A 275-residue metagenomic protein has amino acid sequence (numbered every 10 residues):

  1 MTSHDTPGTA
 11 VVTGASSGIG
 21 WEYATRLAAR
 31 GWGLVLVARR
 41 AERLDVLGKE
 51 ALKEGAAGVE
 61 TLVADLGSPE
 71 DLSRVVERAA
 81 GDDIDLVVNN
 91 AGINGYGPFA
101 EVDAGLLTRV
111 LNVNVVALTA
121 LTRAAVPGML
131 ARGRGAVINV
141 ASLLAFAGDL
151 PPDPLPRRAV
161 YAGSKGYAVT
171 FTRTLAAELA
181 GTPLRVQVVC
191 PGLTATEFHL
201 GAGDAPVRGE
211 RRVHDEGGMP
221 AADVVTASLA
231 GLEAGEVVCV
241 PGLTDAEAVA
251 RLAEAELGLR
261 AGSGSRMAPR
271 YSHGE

Functional and structural regions predicted by a protein language model:
S16-S17: Conserved glycine-rich cofactor-binding loop
G31-L47: Conserved glycine-rich Rossmann-like NAD(P)H-binding loop of the short-chain dehydrogenase/reductase
N90-Y96: Conserved NAD(P)H cofactor-binding loop of Rossmann-fold oxidoreductase domains
P98-F99, L106-R109: Substrate-binding pocket helix/loop in short-chain dehydrogenase/reductase
T122, S164: Active-site helix of classical SDR
S142: Residue(s) in the substrate-gating loop at a strand-loop-helix junction that position the organic substrate next
V188, V207-V249: C-terminal helical subdomain
